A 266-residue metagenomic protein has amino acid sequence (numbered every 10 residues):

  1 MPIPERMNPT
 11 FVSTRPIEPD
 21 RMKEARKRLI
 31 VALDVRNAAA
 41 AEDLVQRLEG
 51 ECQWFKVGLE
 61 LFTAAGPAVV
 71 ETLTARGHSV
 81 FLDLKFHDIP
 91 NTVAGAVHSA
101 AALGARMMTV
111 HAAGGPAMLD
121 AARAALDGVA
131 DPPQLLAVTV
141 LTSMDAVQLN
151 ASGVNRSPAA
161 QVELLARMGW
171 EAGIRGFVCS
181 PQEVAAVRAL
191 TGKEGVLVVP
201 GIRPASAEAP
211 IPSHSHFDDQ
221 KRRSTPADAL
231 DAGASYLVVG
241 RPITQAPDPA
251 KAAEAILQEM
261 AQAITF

Functional and structural regions predicted by a protein language model:
F11-V35, E42, A185: N-terminal amphipathic alpha-helix/helix-capping segment at the start of soluble metabolic enzymes
R28-A38, D83-I89, A146-A159, R203-K221: Active-site mouth loops of central-metabolism enzymes
L29-L33, F55-V57, V80-L84, V110 (+4 more regions): Hydrophobic faces of well-ordered beta-strands that scaffold small-molecule active sites in alpha/beta enzyme cores
V70-F81, A125-L135, V187-P204, E259-I264: Alpha-helix-loop-beta-strand connector modules within alpha/beta enzyme cores
T92-A96, L103-R175, E183, L190-E194 (+1 more regions): Conserved anion-binding
V110-G115, R222, P226, A232-P249: Glycine-rich phosphate-binding active-site loops on the catalytic face of alpha/beta enzymes
L119-R123, Q245-F266: C-terminal helical cap(s) of enzyme catalytic domains, especially alpha/beta-barrels
P181-A234: A C-terminal functional module that forms or caps the active site or interfaces directly with catalytic machinery
